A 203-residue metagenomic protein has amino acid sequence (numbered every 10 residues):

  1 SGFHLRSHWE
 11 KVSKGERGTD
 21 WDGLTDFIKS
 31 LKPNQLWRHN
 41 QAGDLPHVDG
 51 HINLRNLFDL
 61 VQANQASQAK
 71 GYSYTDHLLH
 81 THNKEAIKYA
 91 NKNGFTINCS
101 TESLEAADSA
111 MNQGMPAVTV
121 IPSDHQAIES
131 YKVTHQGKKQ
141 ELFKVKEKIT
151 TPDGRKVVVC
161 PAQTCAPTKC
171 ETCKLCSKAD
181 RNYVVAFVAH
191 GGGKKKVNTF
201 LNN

Functional and structural regions predicted by a protein language model:
S1-N203: Class I S-adenosyl-L-methionine
